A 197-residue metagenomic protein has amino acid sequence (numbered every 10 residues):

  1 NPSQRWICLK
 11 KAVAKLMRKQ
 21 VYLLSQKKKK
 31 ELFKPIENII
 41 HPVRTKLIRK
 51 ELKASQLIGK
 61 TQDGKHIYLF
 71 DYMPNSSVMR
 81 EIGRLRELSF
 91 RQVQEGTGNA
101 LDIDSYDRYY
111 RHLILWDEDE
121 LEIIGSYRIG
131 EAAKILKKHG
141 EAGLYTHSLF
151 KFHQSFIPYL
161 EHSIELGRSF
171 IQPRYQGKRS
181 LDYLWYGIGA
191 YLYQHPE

Functional and structural regions predicted by a protein language model:
N1-N38: Non-catalytic C-terminal accessory region of glycerolipid acyltransferases and related lyso-lipid remodeling enzymes
P2-Q4, M73, Q172-Y175: A generic structural motif
L9, V13, P74-E81, S180-L184: Short amphipathic alpha-helical segments
L24, S89-Q92, Y191-H195: Short alpha-helical functional segments enriched in proximate histidine and acidic residues
F33-D63: Short acidic N-proximal helix/loop "leader" segments that mark the beginning of a domain or an inter-domain linker
A54, G59-H112, G125: Short amphipathic alpha-helix that is part of the acyltransferase structural core
T97, A132-E197: Acyl-donor binding region in acyl/amide transferases
I114, E122-G130: Conserved beta-strand in the GNAT
